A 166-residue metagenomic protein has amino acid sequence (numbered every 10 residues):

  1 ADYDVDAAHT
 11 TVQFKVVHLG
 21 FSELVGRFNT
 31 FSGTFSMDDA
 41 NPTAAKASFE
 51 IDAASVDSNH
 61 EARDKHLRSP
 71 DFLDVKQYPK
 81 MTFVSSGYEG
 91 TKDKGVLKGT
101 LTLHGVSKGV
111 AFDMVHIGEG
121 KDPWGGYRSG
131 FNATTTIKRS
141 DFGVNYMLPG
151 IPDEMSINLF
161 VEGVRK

Functional and structural regions predicted by a protein language model:
A1-K166: Low-complexity, acidic/polar, glycine-enriched regions of mature
